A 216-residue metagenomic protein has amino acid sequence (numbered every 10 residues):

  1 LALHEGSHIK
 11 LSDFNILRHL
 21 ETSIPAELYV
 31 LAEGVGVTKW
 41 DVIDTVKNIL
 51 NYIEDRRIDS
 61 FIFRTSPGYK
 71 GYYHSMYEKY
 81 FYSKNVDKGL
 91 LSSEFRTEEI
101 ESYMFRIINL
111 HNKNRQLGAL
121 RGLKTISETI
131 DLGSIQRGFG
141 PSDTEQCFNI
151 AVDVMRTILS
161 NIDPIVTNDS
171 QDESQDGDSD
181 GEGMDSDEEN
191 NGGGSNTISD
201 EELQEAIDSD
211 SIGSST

Functional and structural regions predicted by a protein language model:
L1-T216: Short, functionally important secondary-structure microenvironments
